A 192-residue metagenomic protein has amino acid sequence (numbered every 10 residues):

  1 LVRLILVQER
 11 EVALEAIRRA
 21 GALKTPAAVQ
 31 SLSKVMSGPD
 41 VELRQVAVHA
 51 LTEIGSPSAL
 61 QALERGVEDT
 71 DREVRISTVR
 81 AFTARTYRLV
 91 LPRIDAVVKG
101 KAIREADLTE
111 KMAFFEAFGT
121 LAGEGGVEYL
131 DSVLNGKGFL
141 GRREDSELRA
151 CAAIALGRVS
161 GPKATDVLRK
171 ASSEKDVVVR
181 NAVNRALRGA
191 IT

Functional and structural regions predicted by a protein language model:
V2-L6, R10-P26, Q30-S37, E42-P57 (+6 more regions): Structural detector for internal amphipathic alpha-helices that build alpha-solenoid repeat scaffolds
D71: Acidic carboxylate motifs that coordinate Ca2+ or other divalent cations, activating on Asp/Glu
I94-V98: Alpha-helical repeat scaffolds
L130-N135: Long, well-ordered core segments of solenoidal/helical folds
G138-F139: Ankyrin repeat arrays, specifically the small/polar loop and inter-repeat linker segments at the C-terminal end of each
